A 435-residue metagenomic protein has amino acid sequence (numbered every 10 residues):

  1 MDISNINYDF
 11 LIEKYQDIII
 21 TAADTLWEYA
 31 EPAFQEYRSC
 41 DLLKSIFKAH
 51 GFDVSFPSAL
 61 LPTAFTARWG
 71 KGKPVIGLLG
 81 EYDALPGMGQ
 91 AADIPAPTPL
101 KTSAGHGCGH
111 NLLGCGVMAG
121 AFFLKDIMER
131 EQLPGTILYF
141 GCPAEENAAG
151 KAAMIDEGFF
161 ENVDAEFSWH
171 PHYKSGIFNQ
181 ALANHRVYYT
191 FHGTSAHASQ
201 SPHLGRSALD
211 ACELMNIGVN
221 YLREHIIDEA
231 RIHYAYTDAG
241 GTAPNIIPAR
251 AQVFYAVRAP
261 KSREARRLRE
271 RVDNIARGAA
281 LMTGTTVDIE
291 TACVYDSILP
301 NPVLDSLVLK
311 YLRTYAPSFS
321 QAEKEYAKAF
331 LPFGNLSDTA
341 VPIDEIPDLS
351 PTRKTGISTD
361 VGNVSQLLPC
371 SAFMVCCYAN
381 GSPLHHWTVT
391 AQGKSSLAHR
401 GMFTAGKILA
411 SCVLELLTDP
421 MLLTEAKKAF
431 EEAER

Functional and structural regions predicted by a protein language model:
D2-H106, N111, C115-G135: Acidic/His- and Gly-rich active-site-bordering loop/insert found across diverse amide/peptide-bond hydrolases
D2-I3, T21-T25, A96-S103, F191-S199 (+3 more regions): A short small-residue
S4-N7, Y15-I18, A22, Q35-I46 (+20 more regions): General structural feature for long, well-ordered alpha-helical segments within catalytic domains of soluble enzymes
E31-P32, F140-A144, A292-S297: Conserved short loop/turn motifs at secondary-structure junctions
T63-A64, L85-G87, I94-G105, N111-L112 (+2 more regions): Histidine/acidic-residue-rich, glycine-tolerant segments that coordinate divalent metal ions
L79, H192, A372-C376: Non-cysteine beta-strand/loop elements that form the S-adenosyl-L-methionine
E213-R435: Metal-dependent amide/peptide-bond hydrolase catalytic core, centered on the "pita-bread" metallohydrolase fold
